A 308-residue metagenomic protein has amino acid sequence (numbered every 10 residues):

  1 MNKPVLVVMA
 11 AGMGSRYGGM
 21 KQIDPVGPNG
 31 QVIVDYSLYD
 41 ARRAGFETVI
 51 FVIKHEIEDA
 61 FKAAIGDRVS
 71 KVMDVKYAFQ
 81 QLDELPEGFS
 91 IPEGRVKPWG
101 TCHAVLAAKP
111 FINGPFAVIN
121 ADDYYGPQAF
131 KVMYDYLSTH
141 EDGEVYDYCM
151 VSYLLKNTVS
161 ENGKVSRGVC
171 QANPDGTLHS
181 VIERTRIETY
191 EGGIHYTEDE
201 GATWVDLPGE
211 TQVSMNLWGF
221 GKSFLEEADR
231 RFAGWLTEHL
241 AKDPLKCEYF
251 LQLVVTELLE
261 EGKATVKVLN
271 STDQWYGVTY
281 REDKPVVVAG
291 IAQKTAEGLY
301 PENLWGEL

Functional and structural regions predicted by a protein language model:
N2-G66, V75, Q80, G114: N-terminal glycine-rich phosphate-binding loop and ensuing alpha1 helix
F61-I65, M133, V287: Hydrophobic packing residues within well-ordered alpha-helices of enzyme cores
V69-G114: Short phosphate-binding loop-to-helix
E87-P98, G163-G168, E282-V286: Short, surface-exposed amphipathic charged segments that create phosphate/polyanion-binding patches used for binding
G114-Y124: Short beta-strand-to-loop acidic/aromatic patch adjacent to the donor-nucleotide binding site
Y125-G126, F220: Hydrophobic/aromatic residue at the end of a short beta strand that borders the catalytic acidic motif
P127-M215: Conserved core of the sugar-phosphate nucleotidyltransferase
A172-P174, V181-L308: Conserved alpha/beta core of the MobA/IspD/sugar-nucleotide pyrophosphorylase nucleotidyltransferase superfamily
